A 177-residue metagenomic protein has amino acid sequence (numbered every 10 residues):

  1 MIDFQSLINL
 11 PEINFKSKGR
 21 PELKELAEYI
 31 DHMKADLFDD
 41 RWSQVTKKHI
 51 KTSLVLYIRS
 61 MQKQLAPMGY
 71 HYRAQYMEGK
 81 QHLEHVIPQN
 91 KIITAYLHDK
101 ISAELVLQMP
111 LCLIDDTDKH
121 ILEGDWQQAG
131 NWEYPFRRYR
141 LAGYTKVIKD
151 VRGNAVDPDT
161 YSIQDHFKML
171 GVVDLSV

Functional and structural regions predicted by a protein language model:
M1-G79, G124-V177: Nuclease and nuclease-like effector domains acting on nucleic acids or nucleotide cofactors
S60-Q64, Q89-I93, T117-I121: Amphipathic alpha-helical interaction surfaces
Y76-V106: Histidine-centered nuclease catalytic patch
H82, C112-D116, V147-I148: A structural signal for short, well-ordered beta-strand segments and their strand-loop junctions that often border
L105-W132: Short Cys/His-centered divalent metal-binding micro-motifs
